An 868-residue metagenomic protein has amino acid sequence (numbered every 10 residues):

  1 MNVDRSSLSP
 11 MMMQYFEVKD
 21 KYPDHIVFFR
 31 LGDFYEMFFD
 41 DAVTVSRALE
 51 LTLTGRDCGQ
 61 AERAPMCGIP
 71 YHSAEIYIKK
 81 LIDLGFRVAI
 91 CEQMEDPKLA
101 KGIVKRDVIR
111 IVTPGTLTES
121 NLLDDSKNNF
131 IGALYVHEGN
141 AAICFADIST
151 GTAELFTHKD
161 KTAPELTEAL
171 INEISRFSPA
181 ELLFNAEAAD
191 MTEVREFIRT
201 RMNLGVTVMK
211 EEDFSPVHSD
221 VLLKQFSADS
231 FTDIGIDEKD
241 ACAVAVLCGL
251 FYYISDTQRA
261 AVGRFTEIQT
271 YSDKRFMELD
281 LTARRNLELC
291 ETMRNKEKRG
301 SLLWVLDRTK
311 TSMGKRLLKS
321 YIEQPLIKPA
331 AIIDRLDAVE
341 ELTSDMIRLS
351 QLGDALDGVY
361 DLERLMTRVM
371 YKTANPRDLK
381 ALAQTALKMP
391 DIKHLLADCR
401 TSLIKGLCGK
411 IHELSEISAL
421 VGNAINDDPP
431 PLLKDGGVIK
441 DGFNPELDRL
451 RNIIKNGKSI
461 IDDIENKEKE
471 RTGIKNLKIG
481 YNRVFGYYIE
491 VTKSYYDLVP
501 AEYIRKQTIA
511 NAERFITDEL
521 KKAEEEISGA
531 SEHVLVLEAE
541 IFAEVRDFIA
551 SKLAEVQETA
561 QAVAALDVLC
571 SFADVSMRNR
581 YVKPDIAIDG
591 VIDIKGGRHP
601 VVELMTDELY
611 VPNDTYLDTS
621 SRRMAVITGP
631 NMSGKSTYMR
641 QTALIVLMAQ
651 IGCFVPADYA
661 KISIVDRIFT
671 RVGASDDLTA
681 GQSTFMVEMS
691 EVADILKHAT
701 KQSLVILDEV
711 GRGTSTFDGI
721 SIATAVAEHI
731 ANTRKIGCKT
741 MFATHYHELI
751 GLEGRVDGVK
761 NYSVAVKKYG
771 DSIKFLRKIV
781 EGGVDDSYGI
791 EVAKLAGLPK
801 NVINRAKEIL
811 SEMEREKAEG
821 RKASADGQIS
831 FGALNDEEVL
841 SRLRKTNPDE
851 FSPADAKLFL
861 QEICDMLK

Functional and structural regions predicted by a protein language model:
M1-E341, S350, D354-M370, A374-N466: Charged catalytic and DNA/RNA-contacting regions of genome-maintenance and nucleic-acid-processing enzymes
L8-M12, F28, F39, G68-I78 (+35 more regions): Amphipathic alpha-helical transducer elements in NTP-driven molecular machines
H25-F28, F34, G85-A89, A180-E181 (+6 more regions): Beta-sheet entry/capping signal
F39-A42, D240, K310-T311, Y321 (+4 more regions): ATPase nucleotide-binding head domains, primarily ABC-like/P-loop NTPase cores
A142, F214-Q225, M277-E278, L289 (+5 more regions): Amphipathic heptad-repeat alpha-helical coiled-coil/stalk segments that mediate oligomerization, filament/stalk
K469, G473-I474: Conserved nucleotide-binding/hydrolysis modules and their immediate coupling elements across P-loop/ASCE NTPase motors
I509, E513-D547: Extended, charged coiled-coil "arm/hinge" scaffolds of SMC/Rad50-like chromosome-maintenance ATPases and other large
A550, E555-S571: Hydrophobic alpha-helical segments characteristic of transmembrane helices in integral membrane transporters
